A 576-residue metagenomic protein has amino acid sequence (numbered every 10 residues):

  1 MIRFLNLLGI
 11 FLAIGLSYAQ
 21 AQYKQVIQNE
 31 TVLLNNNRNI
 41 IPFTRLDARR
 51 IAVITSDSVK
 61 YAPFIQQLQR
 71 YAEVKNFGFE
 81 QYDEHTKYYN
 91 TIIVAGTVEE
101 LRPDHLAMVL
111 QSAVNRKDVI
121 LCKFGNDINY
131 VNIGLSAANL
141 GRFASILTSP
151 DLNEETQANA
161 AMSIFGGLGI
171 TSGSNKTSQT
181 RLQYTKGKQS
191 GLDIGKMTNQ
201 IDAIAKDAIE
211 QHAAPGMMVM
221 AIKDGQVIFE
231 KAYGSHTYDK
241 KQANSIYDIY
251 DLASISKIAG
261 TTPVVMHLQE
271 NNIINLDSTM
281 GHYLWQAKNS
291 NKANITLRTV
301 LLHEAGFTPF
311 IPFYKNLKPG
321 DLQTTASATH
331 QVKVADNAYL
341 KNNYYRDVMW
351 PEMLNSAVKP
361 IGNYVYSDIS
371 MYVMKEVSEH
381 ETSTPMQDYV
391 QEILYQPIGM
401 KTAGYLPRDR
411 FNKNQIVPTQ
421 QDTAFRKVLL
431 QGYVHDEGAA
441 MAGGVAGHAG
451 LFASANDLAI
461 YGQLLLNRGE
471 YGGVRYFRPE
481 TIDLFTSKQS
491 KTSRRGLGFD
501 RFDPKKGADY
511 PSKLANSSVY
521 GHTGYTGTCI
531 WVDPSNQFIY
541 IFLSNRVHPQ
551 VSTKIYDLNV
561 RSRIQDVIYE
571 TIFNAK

Functional and structural regions predicted by a protein language model:
M1-Q22: Bacterial Sec-dependent N-terminal signal peptides
A19-D193: Preference for extracellular/luminal or secreted protein segments
I170-T185, L192-G195, N467, E480-T481 (+3 more regions): Short, gly/Ser/Thr-rich active-site loops of penicillin-recognizing serine hydrolases
I194, T198-L252, I273-N275, H282 (+2 more regions): Short, conserved catalytic-motif segment at the N-terminal edge
N199-K206, V219-M220, G225, I249-M280 (+4 more regions): Active-site SXXK
H212-M218, K240-T299, A357-S370, A446-A449: Short active-site loop at a secondary-structure junction that contains or immediately precedes the catalytic residue(s)
A293-S518: Short, surface-exposed loop or secondary-structure junction motifs that flank catalytic or metal-binding residues
V519, T526-I539: Short, surface-exposed beta-strand/loop micro-motifs that present aromatic residues
